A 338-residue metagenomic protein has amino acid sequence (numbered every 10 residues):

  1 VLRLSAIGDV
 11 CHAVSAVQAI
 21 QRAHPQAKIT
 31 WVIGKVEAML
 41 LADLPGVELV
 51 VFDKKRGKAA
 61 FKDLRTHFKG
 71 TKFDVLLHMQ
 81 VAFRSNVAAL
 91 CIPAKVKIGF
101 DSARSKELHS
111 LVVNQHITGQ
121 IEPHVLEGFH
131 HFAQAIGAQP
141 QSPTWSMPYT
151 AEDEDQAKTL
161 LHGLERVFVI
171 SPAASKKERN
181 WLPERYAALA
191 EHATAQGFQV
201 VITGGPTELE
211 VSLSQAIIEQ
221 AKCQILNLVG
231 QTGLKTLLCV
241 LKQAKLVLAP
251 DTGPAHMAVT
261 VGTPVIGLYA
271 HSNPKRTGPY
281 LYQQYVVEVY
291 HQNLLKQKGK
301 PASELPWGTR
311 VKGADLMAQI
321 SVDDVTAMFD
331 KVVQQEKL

Functional and structural regions predicted by a protein language model:
V1-L338: Catalytic machinery of carbohydrate-active enzymes, primarily nucleotide-sugar-dependent glycosyltransferases
